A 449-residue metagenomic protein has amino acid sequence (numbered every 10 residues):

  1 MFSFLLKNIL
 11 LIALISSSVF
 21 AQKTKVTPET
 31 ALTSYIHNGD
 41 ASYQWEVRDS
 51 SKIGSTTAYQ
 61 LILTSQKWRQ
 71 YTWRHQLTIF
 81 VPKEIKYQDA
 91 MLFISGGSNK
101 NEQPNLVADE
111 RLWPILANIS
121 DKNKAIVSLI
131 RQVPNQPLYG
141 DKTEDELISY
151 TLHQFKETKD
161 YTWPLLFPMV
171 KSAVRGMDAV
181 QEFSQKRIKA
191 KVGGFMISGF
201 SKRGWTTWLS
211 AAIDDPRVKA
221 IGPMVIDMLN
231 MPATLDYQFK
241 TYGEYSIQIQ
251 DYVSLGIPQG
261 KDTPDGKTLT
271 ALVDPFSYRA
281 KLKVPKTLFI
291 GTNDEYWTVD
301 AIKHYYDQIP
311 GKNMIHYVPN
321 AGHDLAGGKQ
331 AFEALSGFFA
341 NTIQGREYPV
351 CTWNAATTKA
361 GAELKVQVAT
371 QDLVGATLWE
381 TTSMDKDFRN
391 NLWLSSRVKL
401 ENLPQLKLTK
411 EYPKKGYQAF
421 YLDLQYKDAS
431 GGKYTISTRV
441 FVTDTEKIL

Functional and structural regions predicted by a protein language model:
I36-E84, A117, I130, Y161-F167: N-terminal cap/lid segment of alpha/beta-hydrolase-fold proteins
Q76-L77, Q88-G97: Short beta-strand element of the alpha/beta-hydrolase
N101-P104, A108, K124-K171, M228-T241: Cap/lid segment of the alpha/beta-hydrolase catalytic domain
K156-S201, V218: Gly/Ser-rich "nucleophile elbow"/oxyanion-hole loop immediately N-terminal to the catalytic nucleophile in hydrolases
L209-Q259, Y317-N320, L325-Q330: Hydrolase active-site cap/lid region
P232-Y278, K283-P285, I290-T298, F332-Y348: Mobile cap/lid helix-loop segments that gate and shape the active-site cleft of serine hydrolases
P264-P319, K359, V368-V374, D385: Serine-hydrolase catalytic core
F338-E380, S395-E411: Surface beta-strand/loop "capping" patches
